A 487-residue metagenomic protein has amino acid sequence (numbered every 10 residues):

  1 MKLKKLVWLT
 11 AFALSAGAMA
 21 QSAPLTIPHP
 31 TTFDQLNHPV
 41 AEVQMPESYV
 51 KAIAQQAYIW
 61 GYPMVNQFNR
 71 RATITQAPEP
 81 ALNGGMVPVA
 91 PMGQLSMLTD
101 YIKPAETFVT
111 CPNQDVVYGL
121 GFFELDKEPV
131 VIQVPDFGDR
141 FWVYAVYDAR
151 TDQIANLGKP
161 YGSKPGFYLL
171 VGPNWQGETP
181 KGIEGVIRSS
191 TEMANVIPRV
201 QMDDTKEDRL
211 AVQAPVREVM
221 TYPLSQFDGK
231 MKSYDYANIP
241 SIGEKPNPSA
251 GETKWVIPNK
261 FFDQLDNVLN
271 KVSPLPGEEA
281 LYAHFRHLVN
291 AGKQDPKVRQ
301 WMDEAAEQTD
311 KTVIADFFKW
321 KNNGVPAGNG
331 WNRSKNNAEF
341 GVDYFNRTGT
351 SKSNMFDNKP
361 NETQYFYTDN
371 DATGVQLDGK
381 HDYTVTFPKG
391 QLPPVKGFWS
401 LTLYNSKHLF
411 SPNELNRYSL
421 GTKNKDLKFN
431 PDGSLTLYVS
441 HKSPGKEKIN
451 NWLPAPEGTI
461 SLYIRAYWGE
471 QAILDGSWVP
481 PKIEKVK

Functional and structural regions predicted by a protein language model:
M1-S22: Gram-negative bacterial Sec-dependent N-terminal signal peptides
Q21-K487: A compositional/structural signature for long, glycine/proline-rich flexible linkers and loops on extracytoplasmic
